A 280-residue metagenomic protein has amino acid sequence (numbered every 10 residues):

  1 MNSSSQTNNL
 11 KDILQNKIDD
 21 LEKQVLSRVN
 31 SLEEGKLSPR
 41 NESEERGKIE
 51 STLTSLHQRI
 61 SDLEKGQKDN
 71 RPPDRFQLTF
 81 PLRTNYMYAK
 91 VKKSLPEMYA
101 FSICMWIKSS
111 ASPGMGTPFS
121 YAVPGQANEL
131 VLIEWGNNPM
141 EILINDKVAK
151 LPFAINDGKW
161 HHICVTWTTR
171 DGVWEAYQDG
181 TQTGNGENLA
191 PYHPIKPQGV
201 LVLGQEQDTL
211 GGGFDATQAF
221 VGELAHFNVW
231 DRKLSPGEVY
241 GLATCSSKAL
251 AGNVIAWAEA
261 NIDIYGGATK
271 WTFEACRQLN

Functional and structural regions predicted by a protein language model:
M1-N280: Extracellular glycan-associated modules
